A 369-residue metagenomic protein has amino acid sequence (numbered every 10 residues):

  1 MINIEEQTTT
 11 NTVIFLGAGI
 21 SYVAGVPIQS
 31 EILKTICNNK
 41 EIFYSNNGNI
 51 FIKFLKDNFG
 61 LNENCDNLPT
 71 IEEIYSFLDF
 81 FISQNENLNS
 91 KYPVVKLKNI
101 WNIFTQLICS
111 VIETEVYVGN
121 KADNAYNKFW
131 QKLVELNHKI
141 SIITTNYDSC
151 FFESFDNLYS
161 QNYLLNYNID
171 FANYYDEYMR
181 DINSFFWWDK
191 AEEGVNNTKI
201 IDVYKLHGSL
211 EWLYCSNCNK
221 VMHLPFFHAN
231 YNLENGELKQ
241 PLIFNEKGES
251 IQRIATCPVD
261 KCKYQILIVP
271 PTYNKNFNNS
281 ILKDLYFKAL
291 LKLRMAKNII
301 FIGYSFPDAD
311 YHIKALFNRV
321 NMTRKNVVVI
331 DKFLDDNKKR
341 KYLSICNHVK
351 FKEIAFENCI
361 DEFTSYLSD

Functional and structural regions predicted by a protein language model:
M1-A24, Q29-K40, N46, K53-L55 (+6 more regions): SIR2/sirtuin-family catalytic core signature
M1-E153, Y159-Y163, I360-E362: Gly/serine-rich nucleotide phosphate-binding loop at the start of the catalytic core of nucleotide/ADP-ribose-handling
F54-V94, L133-V269: Extended, H/D-rich, highly charged conserved domains that either
N87-V94, S110-V118, G248-A255, N276-I281 (+1 more regions): Phosphate-binding glycine-rich loops and adjacent basic patches that engage nucleotide phosphates, nucleic-acid
K91, N99, F226-R253, L291-R294 (+3 more regions): Repeat-unit-sized solenoid/scaffold elements
W101, T105-E115, C257-T272: Active-site-proximal helix-loop elements at catalytic-domain edges
E113-E115, N173-M179, P271-Y273, I299-G303: N-terminal start-of-chain detector that recognizes signal peptides and the immediate post-cleavage beginning
G119-K128, D181-K190, L238-L242, N274-L290: A Trp-anchored, charged/polar loop motif used as the substrate-binding/catalytic surface of acyl/ester-handling
